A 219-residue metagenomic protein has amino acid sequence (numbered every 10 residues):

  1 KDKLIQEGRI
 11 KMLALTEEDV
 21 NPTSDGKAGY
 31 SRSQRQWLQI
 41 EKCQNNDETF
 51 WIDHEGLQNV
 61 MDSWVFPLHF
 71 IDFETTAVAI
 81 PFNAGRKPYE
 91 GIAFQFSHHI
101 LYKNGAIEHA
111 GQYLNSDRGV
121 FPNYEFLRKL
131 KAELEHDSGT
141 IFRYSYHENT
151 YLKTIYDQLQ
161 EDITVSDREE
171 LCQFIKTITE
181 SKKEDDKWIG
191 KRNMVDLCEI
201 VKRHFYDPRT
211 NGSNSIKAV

Functional and structural regions predicted by a protein language model:
K1-P67: N-terminal accessory regions of nucleic-acid-interacting proteins
D2-K3, V78-P81, L152: Short helix/loop capping segments that flank catalytic or ligand/cofactor-binding pockets
E7, I71-E74, H99-L101, F142-S145: Generic beta-strand/beta-sheet core signal
H54-V60, V65, P81-K87, R128-A132: Generic recognition of flexible, low-complexity loop/linker segments
D62-F66, I92-F94, L134-G139: Short, well-ordered loop/turn elements at secondary-structure boundaries
P67-A77, D196: Two-metal-ion RNase H-like nuclease active-site motif
F73-E125, I163: Metal-dependent catalytic core segments for phosphate chemistry
A110-V219: Conserved DEDDh/DEDDy metal-dependent 3′-5′ exonuclease domain
